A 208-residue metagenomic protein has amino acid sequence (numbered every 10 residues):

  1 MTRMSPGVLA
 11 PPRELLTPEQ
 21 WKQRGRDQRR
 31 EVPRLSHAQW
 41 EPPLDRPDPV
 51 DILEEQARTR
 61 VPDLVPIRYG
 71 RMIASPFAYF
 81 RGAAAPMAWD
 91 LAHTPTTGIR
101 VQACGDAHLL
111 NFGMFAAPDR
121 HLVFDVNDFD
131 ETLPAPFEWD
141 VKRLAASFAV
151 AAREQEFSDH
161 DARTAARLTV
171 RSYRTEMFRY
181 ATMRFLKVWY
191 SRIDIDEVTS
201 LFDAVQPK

Functional and structural regions predicted by a protein language model:
P6-L16: General secondary-structure propensity
R13, R68-S75, P95, I99 (+3 more regions): Conserved aromatic-histidine-acidic binding/catalytic patches
E14-P33: Short acidic, low-complexity intrinsically disordered linear motifs used for protein-protein interactions
V32-A78, G82-A85: Low-complexity, highly charged intrinsically disordered N-terminal segments that act as targeting/localization
F80-A92, T96: Active-site-flanking structural segment that lines cofactor/substrate pockets
G98-C104, H108-Q155, R163, S172: Catalytic activation segment of kinase domains across protein kinase-like and atypical kinase folds
A149-K208: Contiguous mid-protein beta-loop-alpha structural module that forms a pocket-lining wall or clamp of enzyme active
